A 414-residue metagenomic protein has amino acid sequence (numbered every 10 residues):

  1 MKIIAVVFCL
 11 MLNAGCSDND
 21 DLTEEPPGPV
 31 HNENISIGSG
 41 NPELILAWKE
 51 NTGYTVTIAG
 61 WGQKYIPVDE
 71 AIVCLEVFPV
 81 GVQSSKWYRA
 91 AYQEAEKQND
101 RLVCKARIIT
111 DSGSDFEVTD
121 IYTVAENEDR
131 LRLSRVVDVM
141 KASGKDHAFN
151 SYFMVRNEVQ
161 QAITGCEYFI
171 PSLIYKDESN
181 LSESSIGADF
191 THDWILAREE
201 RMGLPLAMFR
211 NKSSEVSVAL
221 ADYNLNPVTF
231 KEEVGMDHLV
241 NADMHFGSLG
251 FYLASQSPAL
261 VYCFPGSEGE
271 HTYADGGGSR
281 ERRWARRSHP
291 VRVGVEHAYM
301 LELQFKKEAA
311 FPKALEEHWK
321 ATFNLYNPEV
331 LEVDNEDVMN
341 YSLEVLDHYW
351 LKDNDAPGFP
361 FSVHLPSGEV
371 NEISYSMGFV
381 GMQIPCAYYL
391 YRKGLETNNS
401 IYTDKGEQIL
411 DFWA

Functional and structural regions predicted by a protein language model:
I3-L12: Sec-dependent N-terminal signal peptides
G15-V30: Bacterial Sec-dependent N-terminal signal peptides
D18-D21, V295, A309-S376, Q408 (+1 more regions): Low-complexity, Ser/Thr/Pro/Gly-enriched N-terminal "stalk/linker" regions
I37-G38, L46-W48, T52, T57-V293: Beta-strand/loop-rich accessory regions of lumenal/periplasmic or secreted enzymes, predominantly carbohydrate-active
S279-R286, L365-Q383, L395: Solvent-exposed loop and edge beta-strand segments that line ligand/cofactor-binding and catalytic clefts
S288-P312: Short Pro-Gly-centered flexible turn/kink motifs
I384-S400: Well-ordered alpha-helical scaffold segments within catalytic/enzyme domains
